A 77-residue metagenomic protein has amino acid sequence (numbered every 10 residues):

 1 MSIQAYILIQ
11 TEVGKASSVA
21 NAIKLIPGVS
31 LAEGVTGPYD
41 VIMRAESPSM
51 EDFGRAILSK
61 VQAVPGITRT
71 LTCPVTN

Functional and structural regions predicted by a protein language model:
M1-N77: A compositional/biophysical signature of low hydrophobicity enriched in polar/charged and small residues
